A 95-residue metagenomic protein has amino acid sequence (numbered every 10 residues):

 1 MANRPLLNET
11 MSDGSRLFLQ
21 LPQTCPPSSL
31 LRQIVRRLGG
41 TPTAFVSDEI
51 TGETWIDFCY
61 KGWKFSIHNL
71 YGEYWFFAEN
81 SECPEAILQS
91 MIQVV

Functional and structural regions predicted by a protein language model:
M1-I50: Negatively charged, low-complexity tracts enriched in Asp/Glu with abundant Ser/Thr
G14-F18, E53-W55, E73-W75: A generic structural signal for beta-strand entry/edge sites
I56-V95: Short, compact, well-ordered microdomains
